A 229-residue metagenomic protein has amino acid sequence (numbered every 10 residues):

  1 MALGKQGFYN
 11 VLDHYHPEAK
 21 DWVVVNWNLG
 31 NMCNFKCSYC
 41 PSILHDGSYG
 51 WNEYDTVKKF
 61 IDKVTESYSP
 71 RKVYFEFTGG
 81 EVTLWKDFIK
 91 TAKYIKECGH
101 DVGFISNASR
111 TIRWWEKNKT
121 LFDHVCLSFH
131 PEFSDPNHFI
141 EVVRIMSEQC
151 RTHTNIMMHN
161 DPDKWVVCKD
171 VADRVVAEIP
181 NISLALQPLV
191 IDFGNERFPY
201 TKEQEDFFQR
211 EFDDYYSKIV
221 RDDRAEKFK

Functional and structural regions predicted by a protein language model:
A2-I105, S109-W114: Conserved alpha-helical substructure of the radical SAM core
P17, V175-V176: A general structural signal for short secondary-structure junctions and capping/turn motifs
S38-C40, F88, E116, V167-C168 (+1 more regions): Short aromatic-enriched loop/helix-cap "lid" or pocket-rim segments at secondary-structure transitions that line
H45, H130, L189: Flexible loop residues that form catalytic and substrate-binding hotspots at small-molecule/glycan-binding clefts
G47, I112, P162, F193-G194: Generic structural signal for helix capping and beta-alpha/helix-loop junctions
K58-E76, W85-R174, S183-L184: Radical SAM/AdoMet-radical enzyme domain recognition
T78-G80, M157, L189: Short loop/turn motifs enriched for small/polar and acidic residues
D170, V176-K229: A C-terminal junction/extension of Radical SAM enzymes
